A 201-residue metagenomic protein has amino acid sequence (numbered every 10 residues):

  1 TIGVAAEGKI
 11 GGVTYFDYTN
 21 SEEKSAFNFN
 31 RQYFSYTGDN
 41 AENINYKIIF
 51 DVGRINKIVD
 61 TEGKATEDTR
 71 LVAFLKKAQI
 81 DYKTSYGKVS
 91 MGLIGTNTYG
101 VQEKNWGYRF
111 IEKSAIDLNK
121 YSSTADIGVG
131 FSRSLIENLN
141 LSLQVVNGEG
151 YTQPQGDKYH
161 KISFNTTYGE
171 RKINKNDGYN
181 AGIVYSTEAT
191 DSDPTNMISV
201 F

Functional and structural regions predicted by a protein language model:
V4-E149, K158-S163, T167-K175: Outer membrane beta-barrel
Y159, F164-F201: Detector for outer-membrane/organellar transmembrane beta-barrel domains, recognizing the amphipathic beta-strand
